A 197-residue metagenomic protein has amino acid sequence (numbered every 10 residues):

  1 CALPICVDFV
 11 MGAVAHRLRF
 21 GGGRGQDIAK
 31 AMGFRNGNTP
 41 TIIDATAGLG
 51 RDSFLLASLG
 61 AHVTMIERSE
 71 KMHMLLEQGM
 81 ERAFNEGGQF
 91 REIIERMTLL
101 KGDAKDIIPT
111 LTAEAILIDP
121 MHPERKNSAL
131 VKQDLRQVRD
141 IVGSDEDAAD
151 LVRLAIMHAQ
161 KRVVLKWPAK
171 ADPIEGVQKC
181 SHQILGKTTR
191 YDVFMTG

Functional and structural regions predicted by a protein language model:
C1-L3: Short, small-residue-biased leader/transition segments that mark boundaries at the very start of proteins
I5-T39: SAM-dependent Rossmann-like transferase core, predominantly class I methyltransferases with a strong bias toward
G37-G48: Conserved class I S-adenosyl-L-methionine
P40, E114, K161: Conserved acidic residues
L49-A61: Conserved SAM-binding loop of SAM-dependent methyltransferases across substrates and taxa, primarily the Class I
H62, I66-A115: S-adenosyl-L-methionine
P120-L151: Mobile active-site "lid"/loop adjacent to the S-adenosyl-L-methionine
A148-M195: Conserved Class I SAM-dependent methyltransferase catalytic core
